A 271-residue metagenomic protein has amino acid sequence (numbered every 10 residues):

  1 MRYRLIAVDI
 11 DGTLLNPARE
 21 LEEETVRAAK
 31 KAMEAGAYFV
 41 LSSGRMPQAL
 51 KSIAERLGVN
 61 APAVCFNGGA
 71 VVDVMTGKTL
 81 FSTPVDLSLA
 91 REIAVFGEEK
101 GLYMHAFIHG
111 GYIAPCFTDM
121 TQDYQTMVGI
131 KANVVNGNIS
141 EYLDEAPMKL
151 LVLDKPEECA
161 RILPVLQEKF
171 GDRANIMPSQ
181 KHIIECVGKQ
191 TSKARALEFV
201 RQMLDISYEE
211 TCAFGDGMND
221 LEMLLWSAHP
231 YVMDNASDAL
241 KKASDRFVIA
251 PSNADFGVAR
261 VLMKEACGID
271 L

Functional and structural regions predicted by a protein language model:
M1-L5, E22, E185-L271: Mg2+-dependent phosphoryl-transfer enzymes with acidic/Ser/Thr/Gly-rich catalytic loops
R2-P17, I93, L224: Asp-based phosphoryl-transfer active-site loop
R19-G36, S82-L89, A132-N133, G137 (+3 more regions): Short, acidic loop-to-helix structural element flanking the phosphoryl-transfer center in phosphate-processing enzymes
E20-T121, N235: Active-site phosphate-binding/coordination module
T25, L50-A54, I162, L166 (+2 more regions): Hydrophobic packing residues within well-ordered alpha-helices of enzyme cores
L57-V59, F66-N67, M75, F170-D172 (+2 more regions): Short, structured coil segments at secondary-structure junctions
P62, Y103, N175, F247-V248: Conserved beta-strand segments of alpha/beta enzyme cores
F96-F214, M218-L221, N235: Conserved acidic, metal-coordinating active-site core of Asp-based, Mg2+-dependent phosphoryl-transfer enzymes
